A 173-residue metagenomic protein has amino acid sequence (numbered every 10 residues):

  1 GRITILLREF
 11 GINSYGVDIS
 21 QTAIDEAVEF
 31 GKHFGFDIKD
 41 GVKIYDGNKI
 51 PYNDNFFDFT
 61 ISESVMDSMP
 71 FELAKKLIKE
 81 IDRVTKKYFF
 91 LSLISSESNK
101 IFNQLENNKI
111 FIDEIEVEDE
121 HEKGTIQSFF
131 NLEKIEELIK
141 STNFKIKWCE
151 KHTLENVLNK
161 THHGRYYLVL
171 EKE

Functional and structural regions predicted by a protein language model:
G1-K49, L73-K76, F89-E173: Class I (Rossmann-like) S-adenosyl-L-methionine-dependent methyltransferase catalytic domain, capturing the SAM-binding
Y52: Carboxylate-rich, divalent-cation-coordinating active-site regions
I61: A conserved beta-strand element that flanks and buttresses the S-adenosyl-L-methionine
S64-S68: Short catalytic micro-motifs in class I SAM-dependent methyltransferases
M69-E72, T85-K86: Helix-to-beta-strand junctions that scaffold the AdoMet/dcAdoMet cofactor pocket in Class I SAM-dependent enzymes
E80-I81: Class I S-adenosylmethionine-dependent transferase superfamily signal
